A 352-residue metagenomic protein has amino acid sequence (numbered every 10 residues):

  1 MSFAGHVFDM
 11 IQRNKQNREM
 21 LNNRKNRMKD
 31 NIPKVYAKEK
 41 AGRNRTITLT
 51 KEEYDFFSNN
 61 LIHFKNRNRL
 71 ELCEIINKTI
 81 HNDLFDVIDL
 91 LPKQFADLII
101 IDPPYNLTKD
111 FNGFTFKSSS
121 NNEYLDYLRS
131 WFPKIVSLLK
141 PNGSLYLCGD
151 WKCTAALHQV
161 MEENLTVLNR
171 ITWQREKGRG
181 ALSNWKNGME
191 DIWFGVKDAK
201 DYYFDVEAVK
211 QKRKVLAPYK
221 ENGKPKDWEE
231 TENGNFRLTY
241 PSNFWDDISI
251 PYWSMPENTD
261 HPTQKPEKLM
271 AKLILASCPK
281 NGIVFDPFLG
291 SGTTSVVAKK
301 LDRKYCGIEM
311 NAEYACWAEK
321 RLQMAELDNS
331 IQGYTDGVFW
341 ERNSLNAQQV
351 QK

Functional and structural regions predicted by a protein language model:
S2-N59, H63-C316: Core catalytic lobe of class I
C316-K352: PRPP-dependent phosphoribosyltransferase catalytic core
